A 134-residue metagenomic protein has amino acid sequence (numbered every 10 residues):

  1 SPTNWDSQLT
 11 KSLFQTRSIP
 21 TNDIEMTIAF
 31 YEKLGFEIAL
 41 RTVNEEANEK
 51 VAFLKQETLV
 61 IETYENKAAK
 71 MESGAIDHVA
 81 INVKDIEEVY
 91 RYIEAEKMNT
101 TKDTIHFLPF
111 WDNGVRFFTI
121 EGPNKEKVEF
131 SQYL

Functional and structural regions predicted by a protein language model:
S1-E25, I76-V79, S131-L134: N-terminal beta-strand motif that seeds the catalytic metal site of vicinal oxygen chelate
S1-S7, E96-L134: Vicinal oxygen chelate
S18-V60: Core segments of cupin and vicinal oxygen chelate
R41-N44, N66-K67, I105-F110: Short, solvent-exposed loop/turn elements at beta->coil junctions and helix N-caps that rim active or binding pockets
N48-A52, D77, G114-F118: Short beta-strand micro-motifs in enzyme catalytic cores
K55, E72, W111: Extracellular/periplasmic catalytic domains that process cell-envelope and extracellular macromolecules
E87-Y92: Short amphipathic alpha-helices within nucleic acid-binding modules
